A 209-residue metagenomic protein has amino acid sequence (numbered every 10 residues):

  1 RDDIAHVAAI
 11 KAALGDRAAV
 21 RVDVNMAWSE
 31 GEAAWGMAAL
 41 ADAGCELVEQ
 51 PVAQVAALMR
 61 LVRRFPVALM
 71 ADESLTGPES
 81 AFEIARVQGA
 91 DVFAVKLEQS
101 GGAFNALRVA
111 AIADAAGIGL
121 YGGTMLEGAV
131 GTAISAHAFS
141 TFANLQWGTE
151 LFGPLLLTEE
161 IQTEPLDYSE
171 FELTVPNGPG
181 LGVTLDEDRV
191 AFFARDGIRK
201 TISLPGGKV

Functional and structural regions predicted by a protein language model:
R1-F65: Metal-dependent enolase-superfamily TIM-barrel catalytic cores that perform enediolate-based chemistry
I4, E30, V55, A103 (+2 more regions): Electropositive phosphate-/nucleotide-binding environments in soluble metabolic enzymes
V20-V24, A71, G122: Conserved hydrophobic beta-strand within the GNAT/NAT acetyltransferase core sheet that lines the active-site cleft
M26-W28, V48, P66, M70-T76 (+1 more regions): Short, exposed beta-strand "edge-strand" segments with a Pro/Gly-rich flavor and a Y/T-containing core
A33, A81, R189-V190: Hydrophobic/aromatic residues in well-formed alpha-helices
G36, A57, V130, A136 (+4 more regions): Alpha-helix termini
G44, A53-M70, T76-E172, P176: Shared catalytic-loop signature of beta/alpha-barrel
E159-V209: C-terminal extensions of enzymes
